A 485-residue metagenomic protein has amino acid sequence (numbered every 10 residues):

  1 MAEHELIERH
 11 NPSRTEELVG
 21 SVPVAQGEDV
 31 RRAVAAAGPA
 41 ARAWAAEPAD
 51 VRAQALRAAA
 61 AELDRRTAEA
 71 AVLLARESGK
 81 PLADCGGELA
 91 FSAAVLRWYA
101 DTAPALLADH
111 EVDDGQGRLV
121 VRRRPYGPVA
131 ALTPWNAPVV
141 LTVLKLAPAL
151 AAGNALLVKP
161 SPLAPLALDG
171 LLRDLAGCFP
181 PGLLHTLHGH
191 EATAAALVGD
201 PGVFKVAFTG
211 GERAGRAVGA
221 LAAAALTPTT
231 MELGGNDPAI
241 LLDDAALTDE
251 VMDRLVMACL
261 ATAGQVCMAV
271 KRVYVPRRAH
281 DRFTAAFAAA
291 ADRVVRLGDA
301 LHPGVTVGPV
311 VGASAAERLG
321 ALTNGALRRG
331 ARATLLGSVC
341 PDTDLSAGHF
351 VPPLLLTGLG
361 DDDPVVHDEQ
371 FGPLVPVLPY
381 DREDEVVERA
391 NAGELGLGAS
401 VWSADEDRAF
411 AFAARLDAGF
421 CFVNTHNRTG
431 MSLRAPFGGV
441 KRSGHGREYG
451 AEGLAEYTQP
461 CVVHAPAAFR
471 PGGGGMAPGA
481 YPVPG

Functional and structural regions predicted by a protein language model:
M1-G117: N-terminal Rossmann-like NAD(P)+-binding subdomain of aldehyde/semialdehyde dehydrogenases
P12-S13, G27-V30, A49, L247-T248 (+4 more regions): Residues at or immediately preceding the N-termini of alpha-helices
R14-G20, V203, S346-G485: Conserved C-terminal structural/oligomerization subdomain of aldehyde/semialdehyde dehydrogenase
E16, R52, L74, L96 (+9 more regions): Residue-level signal for inorganic ion chemistry
V19-A25, P39-A46, A131, I240-L241 (+5 more regions): Short, well-ordered beta-strand elements within core beta-sheets of diverse protein domains
A41, A45, A60-T67, A71 (+19 more regions): Structural signal for hydrophobic packing residues in well-ordered secondary-structure cores of soluble enzyme domains
A108-E250, Y380: Rossmann-like NAD(P) dinucleotide-binding subdomain of oxidoreductase/dehydrogenase enzymes
R213-G360, V423, V483-P484: ALDH superfamily catalytic-core signature
